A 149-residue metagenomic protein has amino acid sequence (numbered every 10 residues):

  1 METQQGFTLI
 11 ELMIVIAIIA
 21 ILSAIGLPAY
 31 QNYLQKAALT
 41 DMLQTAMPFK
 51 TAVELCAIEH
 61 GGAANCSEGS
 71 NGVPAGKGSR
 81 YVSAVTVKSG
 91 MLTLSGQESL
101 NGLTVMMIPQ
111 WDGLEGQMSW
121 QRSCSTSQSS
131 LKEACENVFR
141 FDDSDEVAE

Functional and structural regions predicted by a protein language model:
M1-D41, T45: N-terminal single-pass transmembrane signal-anchor helix
T3, G26-A29, T45, A52 (+3 more regions): A general marker of short, structured functional hotspots
A24, N32-P74: Conserved hydrophobic/amphipathic alpha-helical signal-anchor segments
A57-E149: Periplasmic/extracellular, small/polar-rich flexible segments of pilin-like filament-forming proteins
